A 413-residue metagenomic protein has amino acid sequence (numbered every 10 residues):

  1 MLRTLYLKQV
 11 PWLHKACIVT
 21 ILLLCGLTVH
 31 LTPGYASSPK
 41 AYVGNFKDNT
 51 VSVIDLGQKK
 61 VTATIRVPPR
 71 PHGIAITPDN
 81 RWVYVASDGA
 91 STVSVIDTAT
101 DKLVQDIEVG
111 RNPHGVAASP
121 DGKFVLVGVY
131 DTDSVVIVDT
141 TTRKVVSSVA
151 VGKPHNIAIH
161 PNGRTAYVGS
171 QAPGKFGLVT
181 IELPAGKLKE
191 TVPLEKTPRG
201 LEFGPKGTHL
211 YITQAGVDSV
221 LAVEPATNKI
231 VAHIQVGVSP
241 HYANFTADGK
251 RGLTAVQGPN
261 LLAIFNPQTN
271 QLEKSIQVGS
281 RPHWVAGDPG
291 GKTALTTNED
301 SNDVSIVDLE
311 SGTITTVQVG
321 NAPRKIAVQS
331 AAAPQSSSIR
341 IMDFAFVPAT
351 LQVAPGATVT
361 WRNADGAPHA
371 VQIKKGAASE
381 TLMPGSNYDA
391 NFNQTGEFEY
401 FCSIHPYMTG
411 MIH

Functional and structural regions predicted by a protein language model:
A36-S37, P78-N80, P120-D121, P161-G163 (+4 more regions): Residue-level detector of Asp-centered blade-edge/turn motifs that repeat once per structural unit in beta-propeller
F46, D88, Y130, Q171-P173 (+4 more regions): Short loop/turn segments immediately following the C-termini of beta-strands
L56-K59, D97-D101, D139-R143, E182-G186 (+3 more regions): Short loop/turn segments that connect beta-strands within beta-propeller blades
K60-I65, K102-I107, K144-V149, K187-V192 (+3 more regions): A short beta-strand motif characteristic of beta-propeller blades
D300-P334: Blade-level signature of beta-propeller repeat domains, shared across WD40, Kelch, NHL, RCC1 and BNR/Asp-box propellers
A332-H413: Extracytoplasmic copper-binding redox domains, predominantly the cupredoxin/blue-copper superfamily
